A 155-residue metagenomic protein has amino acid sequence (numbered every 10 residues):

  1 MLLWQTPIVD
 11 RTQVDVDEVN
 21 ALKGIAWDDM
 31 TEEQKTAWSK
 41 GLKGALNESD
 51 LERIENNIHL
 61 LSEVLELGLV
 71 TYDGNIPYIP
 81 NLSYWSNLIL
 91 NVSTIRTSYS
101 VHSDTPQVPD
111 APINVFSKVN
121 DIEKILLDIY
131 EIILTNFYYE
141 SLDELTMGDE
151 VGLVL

Functional and structural regions predicted by a protein language model:
M1-L155: Extracellular "spike/adhesin" assembly and maturation modules and analogous cytosolic coiled-coil scaffolds
